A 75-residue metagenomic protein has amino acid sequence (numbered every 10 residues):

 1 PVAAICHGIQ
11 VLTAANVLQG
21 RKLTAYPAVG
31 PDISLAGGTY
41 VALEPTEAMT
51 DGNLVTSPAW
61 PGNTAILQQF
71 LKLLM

Functional and structural regions predicted by a protein language model:
P1-M75: Active-site-adjacent pocket-lining segments in enzyme domains
